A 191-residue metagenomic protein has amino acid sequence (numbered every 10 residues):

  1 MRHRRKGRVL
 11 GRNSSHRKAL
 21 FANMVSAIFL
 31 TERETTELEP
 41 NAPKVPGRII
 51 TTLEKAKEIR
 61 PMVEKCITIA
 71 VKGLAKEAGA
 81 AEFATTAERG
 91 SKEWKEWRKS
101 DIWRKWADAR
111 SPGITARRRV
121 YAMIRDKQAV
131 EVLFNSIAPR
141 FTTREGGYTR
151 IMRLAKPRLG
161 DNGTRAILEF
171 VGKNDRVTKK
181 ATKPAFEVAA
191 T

Functional and structural regions predicted by a protein language model:
M1-A138, F170-G172, T178-T191: Ribosome large-subunit tunnel/peptidyl-transferase-proximal elements
R8, R12, G147-Y148, D161: Gly/Ser/Thr-rich helix-start
P112, R140-T143, K156-G160: Replace "in large, NTP-powered and nucleic-acid-processing enzymes" with "in large, NTP-powered factors and other
T115, R144-G146, G163: Short connector loops at helix/strand junctions that flank enzyme active sites, especially segments positioning acidic
E131-R153: Conserved short secondary-structure elements within globular domains
T149-G172: C-terminal edge-of-domain segments
G160, V177-T178: Intrinsically disordered, low-complexity acidic/polar segments
